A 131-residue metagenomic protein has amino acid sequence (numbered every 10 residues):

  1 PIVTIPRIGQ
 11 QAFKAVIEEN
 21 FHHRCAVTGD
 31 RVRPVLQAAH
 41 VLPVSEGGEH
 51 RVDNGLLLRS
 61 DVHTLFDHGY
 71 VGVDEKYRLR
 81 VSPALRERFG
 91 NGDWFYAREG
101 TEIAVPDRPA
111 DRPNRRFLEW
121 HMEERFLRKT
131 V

Functional and structural regions predicted by a protein language model:
I2, I8, A12, D30-R33 (+1 more regions): A detector for short metal-coordination/catalytic motifs
R24, Q37, L58: The −1 position to Zn-ligating cysteines in a subset of zinc-ribbon hairpins
A26-T28: Regulatory nucleotide-sensing modules
